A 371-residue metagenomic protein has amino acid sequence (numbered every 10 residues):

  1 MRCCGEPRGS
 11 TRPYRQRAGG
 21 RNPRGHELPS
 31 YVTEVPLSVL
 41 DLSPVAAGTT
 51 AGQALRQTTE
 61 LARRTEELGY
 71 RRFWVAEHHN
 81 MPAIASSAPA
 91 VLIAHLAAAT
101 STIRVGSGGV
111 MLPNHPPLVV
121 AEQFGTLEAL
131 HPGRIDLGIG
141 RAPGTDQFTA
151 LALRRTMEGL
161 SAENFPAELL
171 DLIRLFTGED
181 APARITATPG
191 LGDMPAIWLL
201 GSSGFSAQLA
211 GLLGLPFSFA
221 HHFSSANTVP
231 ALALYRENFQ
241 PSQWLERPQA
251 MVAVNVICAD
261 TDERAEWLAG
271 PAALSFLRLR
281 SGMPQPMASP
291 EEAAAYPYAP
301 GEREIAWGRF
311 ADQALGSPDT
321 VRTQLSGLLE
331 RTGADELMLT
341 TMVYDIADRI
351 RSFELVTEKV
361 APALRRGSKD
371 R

Functional and structural regions predicted by a protein language model:
M1-H26: Compositionally biased, low-complexity flexible segments
R21-I103, K369: N-terminal beta1-alpha1-beta2 module of alpha/beta enzyme domains
Y31-T33, L151, M157-A187, N227-A334 (+1 more regions): An alpha-helical appendage that flanks or caps ligand/catalytic pockets
T33-A51, P113-T177, F217: Flexible, glycine-rich active-site loops centered on histidine and acidic residues that chelate a metal or position
L37, G69, E77, L96 (+5 more regions): Conserved, mostly hydrophobic/aromatic
L37-D41, F73-V75, V105-S107, I135-I139 (+4 more regions): Hydrophobic faces of well-ordered beta-strands that scaffold small-molecule active sites in alpha/beta enzyme cores
D41-L55, V110-P117, M194-G201, R309-P318: Active-site mouth loops of central-metabolism enzymes
I93-S101, E128-P132, G211, S242-L245 (+1 more regions): Acidic (Asp/Glu)-rich catalytic clusters
